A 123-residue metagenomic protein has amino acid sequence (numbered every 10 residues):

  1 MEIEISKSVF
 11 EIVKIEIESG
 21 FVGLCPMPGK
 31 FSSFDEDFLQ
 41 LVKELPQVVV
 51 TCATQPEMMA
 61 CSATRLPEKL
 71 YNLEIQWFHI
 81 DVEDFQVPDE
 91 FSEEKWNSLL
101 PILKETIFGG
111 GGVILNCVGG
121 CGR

Functional and structural regions predicted by a protein language model:
M1-E16, L41-V42: RNA-binding accessory domains that recognize and position tRNA/RNA substrates
E18-G112: Cysteine-based protein phosphatase catalytic domain of the PTP/DSP
G110-R123: A phosphate-binding catalytic loop at a beta-strand-loop-alpha-helix junction that coordinates phosphoryl groups
